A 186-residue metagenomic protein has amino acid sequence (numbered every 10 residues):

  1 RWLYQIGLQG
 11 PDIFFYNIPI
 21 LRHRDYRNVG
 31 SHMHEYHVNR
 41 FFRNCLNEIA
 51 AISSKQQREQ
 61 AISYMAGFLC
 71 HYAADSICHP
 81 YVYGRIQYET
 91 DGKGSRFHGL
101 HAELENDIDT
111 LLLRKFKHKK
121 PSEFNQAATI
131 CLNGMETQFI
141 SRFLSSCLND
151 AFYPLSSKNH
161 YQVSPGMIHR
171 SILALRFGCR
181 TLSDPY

Functional and structural regions predicted by a protein language model:
R1-G67, Y72-Y186: N-terminal leader/auxiliary helical segments
